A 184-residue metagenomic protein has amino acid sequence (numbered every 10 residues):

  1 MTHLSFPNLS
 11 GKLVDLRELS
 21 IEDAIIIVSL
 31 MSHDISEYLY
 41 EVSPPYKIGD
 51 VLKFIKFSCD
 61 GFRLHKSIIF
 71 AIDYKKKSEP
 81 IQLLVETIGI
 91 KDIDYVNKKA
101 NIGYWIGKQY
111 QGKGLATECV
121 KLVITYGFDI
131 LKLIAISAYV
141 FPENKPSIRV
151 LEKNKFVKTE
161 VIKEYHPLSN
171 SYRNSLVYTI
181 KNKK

Functional and structural regions predicted by a protein language model:
M1-A24, S29-E37, D73-K184: Acyl-donor (CoA/ACP) binding surface of acyl/acetyltransferases
S36-F57: Conserved GNAT-fold acetyl-CoA-binding loop/helix
E41-V42, H65-I69, I134: Short, polar/charged, Gly/Pro-enriched helix-capping and turn/loop motifs at alpha-helix termini and inter-helix linkers
S43-K47, I68, E143: Short, conserved alpha-helical segments within structured domains
K47-G49, F62, N170: A short hydrophobic/aromatic micro-motif that marks alpha-helical segments and, especially, helix-coil
K56-A71: A short helix-loop-beta-strand connector motif used in the catalytic cores of GNAT acetyltransferases and, in some
